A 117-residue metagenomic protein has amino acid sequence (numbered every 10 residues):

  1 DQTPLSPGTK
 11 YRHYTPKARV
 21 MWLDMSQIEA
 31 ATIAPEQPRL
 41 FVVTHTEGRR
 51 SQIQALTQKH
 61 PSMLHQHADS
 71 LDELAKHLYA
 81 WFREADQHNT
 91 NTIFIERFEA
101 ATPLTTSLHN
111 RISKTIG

Functional and structural regions predicted by a protein language model:
D1-T3: C-terminal, non-catalytic macromolecule-binding modules
L5-G117: A C-terminal functional module that forms or caps the active site or interfaces directly with catalytic machinery
